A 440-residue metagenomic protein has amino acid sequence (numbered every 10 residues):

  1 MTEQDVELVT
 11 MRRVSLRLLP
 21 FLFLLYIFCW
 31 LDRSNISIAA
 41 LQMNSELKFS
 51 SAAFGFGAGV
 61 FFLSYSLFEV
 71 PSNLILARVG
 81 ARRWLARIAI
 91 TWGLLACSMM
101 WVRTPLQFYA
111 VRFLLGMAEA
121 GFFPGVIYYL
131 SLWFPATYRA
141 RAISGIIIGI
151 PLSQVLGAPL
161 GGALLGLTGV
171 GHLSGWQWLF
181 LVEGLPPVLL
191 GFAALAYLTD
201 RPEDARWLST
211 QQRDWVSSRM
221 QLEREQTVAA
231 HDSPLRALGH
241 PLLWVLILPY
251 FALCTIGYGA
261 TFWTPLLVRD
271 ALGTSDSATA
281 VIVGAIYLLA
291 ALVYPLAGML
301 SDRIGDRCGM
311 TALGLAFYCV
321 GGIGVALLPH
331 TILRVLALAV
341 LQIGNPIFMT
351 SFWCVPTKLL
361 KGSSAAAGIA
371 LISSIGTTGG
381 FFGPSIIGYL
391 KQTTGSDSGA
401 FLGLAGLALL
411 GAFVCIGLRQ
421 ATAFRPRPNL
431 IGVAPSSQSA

Functional and structural regions predicted by a protein language model:
I36-S37, A237-P295, M349, W353: Extracytoplasmic gate region of multi-pass secondary transporters
K48, G80, W101-Q107, A118 (+4 more regions): Helix-breaking motifs and short loop linkers at transmembrane-helix boundaries and internal kinks in secondary membrane
L67-L106: Conserved MFS/SLC helix-loop-helix module at the cytosolic interface between two early adjacent transmembrane helices
A77-A89, D302-L315: Cytoplasmic membrane-interface "Motif A"-like loop-to-helix N-cap segments of 12-TM Major Facilitator Superfamily
V111-I148: Cytoplasmic helix-loop-helix junction between adjacent transmembrane helices in 12-TM secondary transporters
R141-L165, P187, S373-G383: Glycine-rich segments within core transmembrane alpha-helices of 12-TM secondary carriers
R307-V355: C-terminal transmembrane helical hairpin of 12-TM major facilitator-type secondary transporters
G362-T394: A late C-terminal transmembrane helix in Major Facilitator Superfamily
